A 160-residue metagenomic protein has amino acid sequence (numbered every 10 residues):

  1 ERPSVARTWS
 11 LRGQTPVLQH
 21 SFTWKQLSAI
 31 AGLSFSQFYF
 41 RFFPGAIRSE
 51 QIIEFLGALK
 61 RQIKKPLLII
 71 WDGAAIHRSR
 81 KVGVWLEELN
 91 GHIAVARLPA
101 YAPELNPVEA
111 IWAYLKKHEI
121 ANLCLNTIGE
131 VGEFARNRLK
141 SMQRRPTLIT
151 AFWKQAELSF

Functional and structural regions predicted by a protein language model:
E1-G57, A156, F160: Extended, low-complexity cationic-aromatic segments
Q14-S21, E87-P107, L123-C124: RNase H-like polynucleotidyl transferase catalytic core
G32-L33, E88, Y114: Conserved catalytic core of Hanks-type protein kinase domains
A46, F55-I63, R78, L125 (+1 more regions): Structured catalytic cores of enzymes that bind and process phosphorylated ligands/cofactors
K65-R78, Y101, N106: Acidic/histidine-rich, metal-coordinating catalytic segments
R80-V84: Distinct, well-ordered alpha-helical segments
V108-F160: C-terminal anion-handling pockets and recognition modules
